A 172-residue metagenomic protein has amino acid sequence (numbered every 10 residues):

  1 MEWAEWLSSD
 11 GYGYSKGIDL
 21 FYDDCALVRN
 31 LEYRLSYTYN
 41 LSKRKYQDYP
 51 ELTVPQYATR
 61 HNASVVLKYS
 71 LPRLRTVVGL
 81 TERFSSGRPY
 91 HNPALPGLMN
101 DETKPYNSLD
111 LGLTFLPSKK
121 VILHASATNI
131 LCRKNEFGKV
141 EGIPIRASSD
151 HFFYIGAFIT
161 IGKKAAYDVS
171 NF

Functional and structural regions predicted by a protein language model:
M1-A4, N40, R44-L52, P89-G97 (+2 more regions): Outer-membrane beta-barrel translocator domains and adjoining extracellular loop/strand segments of Gram-negative
A4-Y90, L131: Gram-negative outer-membrane beta-barrel transporters
D10, P55, N100-E102, R146: Outer-membrane beta-barrel proteins
Y14, R29, T59-H61, P105-N107 (+2 more regions): Residue-level preference for beta-strand/loop junctions
I18, L109, V121-L123: Conserved beta-strand core positions
V54, R60-L71, L109-L113, I143-I159: Feature captures outer-membrane beta-barrel proteins of Gram-negative bacteria and organelles
F84-H91, T114-F172: C-terminal beta-signal and adjacent terminal beta-strands/loops of Gram-negative outer-membrane beta-barrel proteins
S85-G87, H91-D110, L116: Outer-membrane beta-barrel transmembrane domain signature
